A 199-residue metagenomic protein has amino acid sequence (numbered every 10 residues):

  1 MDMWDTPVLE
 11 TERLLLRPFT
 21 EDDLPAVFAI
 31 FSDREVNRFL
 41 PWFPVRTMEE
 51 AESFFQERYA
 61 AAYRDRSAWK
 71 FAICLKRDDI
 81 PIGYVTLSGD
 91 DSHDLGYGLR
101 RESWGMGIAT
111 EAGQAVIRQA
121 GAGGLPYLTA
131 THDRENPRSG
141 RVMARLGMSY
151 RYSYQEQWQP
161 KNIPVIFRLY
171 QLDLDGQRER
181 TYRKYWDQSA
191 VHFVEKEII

Functional and structural regions predicted by a protein language model:
M1-R38, K70-I199: Acyl-donor (CoA/ACP) binding surface of acyl/acetyltransferases
E35-E57: Conserved GNAT-fold acetyl-CoA-binding loop/helix
R58-A72: A short helix-loop-beta-strand connector motif used in the catalytic cores of GNAT acetyltransferases and, in some
